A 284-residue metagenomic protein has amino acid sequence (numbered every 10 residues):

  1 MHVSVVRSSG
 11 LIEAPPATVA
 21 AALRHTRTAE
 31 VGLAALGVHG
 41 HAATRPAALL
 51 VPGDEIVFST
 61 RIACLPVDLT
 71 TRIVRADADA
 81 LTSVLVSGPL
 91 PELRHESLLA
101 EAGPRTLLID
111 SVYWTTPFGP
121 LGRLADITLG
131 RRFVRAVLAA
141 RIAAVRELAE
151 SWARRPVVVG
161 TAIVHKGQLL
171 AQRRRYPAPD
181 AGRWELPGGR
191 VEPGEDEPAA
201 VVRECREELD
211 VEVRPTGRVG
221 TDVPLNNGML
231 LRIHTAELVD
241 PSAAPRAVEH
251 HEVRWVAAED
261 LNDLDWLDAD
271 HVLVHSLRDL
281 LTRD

Functional and structural regions predicted by a protein language model:
M1-V51: Hydrophobic ligand-binding cavity/cleft-lining segments
P16, S151-L170, R190, T221: Conserved N-terminal beta-strand and adjoining loop/helix that marks the start of the Nudix/MutT-like hydrolase domain
A47-L49, I62, P177-P179, T221-I233: Acidic pyrophosphate-coordinating catalytic loop
D54-L107, Y113, C205: Hydrophobic-ligand binding "helix-grip"
F118-W152, V274-D284: A conserved amphipathic terminal alpha-helix motif
H165-E207, V211: Conserved Nudix-box catalytic region and its N-terminal flanking loop in Nudix hydrolases and closely related
E212-T221: A short coil-to-beta-strand element that immediately follows conserved catalytic motifs
T221-A244, E252-D260, L277: Active-site-adjacent beta-strand/loop module that shapes the phosphate/pyrophosphate-binding cleft
